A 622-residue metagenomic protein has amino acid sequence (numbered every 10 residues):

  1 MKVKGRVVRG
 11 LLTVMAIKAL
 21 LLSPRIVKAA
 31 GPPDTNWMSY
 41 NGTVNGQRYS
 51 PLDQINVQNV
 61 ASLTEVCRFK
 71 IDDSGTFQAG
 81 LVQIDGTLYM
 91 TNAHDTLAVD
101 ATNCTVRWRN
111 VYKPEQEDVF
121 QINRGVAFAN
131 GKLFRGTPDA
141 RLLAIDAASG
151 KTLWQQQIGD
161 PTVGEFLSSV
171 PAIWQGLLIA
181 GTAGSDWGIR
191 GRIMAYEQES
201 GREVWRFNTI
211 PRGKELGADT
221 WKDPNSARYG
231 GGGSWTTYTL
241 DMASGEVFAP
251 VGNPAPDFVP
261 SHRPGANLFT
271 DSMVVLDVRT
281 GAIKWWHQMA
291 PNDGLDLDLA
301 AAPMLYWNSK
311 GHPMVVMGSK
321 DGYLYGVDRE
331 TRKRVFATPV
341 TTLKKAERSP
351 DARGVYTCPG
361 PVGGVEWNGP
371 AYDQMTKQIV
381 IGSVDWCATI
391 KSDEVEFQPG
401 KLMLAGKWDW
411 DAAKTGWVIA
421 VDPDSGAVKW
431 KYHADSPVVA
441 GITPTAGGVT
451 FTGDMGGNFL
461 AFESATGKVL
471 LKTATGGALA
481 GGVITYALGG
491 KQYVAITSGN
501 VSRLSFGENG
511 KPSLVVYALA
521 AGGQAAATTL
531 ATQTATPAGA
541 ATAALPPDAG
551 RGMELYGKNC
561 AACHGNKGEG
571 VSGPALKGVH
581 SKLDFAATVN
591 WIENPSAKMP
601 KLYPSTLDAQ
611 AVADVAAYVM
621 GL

Functional and structural regions predicted by a protein language model:
G10-S23: Bacterial N-terminal signal peptides
A30-I71, T105-P114, K151-D160, R202-I210 (+10 more regions): Aromatic (tryptophan-biased) beta-strands that constitute blades/sheets of beta-rich domains
D34-N41, S74-H94, D118-L142, F166-R190 (+8 more regions): Repeat-blade elements of multi-bladed beta-propeller folds
I55-Q58, V99-D100, I145-D146, Y196 (+6 more regions): Hydrophobic/aromatic beta-strand positions that recur at structurally equivalent sites within the blades
I145, G191-R202, A266-G281, R332 (+2 more regions): Beta-propeller blade signature
E246, G453, A495-G499, P547-A549 (+3 more regions): Extracytoplasmic electron-transfer domains, predominantly the class I c-type cytochrome c fold
I484-Q533: Blade-level signature of beta-propeller repeat domains, shared across WD40, Kelch, NHL, RCC1 and BNR/Asp-box propellers
A531-L555: Electrostatic cytochrome c docking/interface patches
